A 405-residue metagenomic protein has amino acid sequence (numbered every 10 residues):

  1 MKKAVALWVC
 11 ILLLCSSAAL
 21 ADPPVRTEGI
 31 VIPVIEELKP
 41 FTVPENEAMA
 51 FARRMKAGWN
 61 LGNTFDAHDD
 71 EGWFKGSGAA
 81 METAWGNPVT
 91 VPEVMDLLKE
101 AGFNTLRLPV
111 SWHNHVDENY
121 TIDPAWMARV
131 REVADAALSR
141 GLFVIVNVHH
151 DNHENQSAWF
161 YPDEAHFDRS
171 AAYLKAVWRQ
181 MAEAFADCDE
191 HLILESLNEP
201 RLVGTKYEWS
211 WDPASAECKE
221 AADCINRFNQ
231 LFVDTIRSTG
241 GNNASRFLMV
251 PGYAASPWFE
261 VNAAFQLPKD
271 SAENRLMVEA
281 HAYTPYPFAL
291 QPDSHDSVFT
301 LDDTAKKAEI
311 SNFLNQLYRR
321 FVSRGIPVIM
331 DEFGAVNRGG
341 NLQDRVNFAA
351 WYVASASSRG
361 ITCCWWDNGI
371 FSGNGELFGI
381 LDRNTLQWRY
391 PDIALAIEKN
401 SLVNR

Functional and structural regions predicted by a protein language model:
W8-S16: Bacterial N-terminal signal peptides
D22-T105: N-terminal carbohydrate-binding accessory modules
V34, H166-K306, F313-A335, S358-I361: Active-site region of glycoside hydrolase catalytic domains
F41, W85-T105, V116, Y120-H150 (+3 more regions): An active-site-proximal structural segment forming one wall of the substrate-binding cleft that immediately precedes
L61-T90, E118-I122, H166, P287-I310 (+1 more regions): Acidic/histidine-rich helix-loop elements that form or flank divalent-metal/phosphate-binding sites at the catalytic
E71-A79, W112-A128, N152-S170, L202-A216 (+3 more regions): Surface-exposed, active-site-proximal loop segments in enzymatic domains
G340-R405: Aromatic-rich peripheral "rim/lid" segments of glycoside hydrolase catalytic domains that contact and position glycan
